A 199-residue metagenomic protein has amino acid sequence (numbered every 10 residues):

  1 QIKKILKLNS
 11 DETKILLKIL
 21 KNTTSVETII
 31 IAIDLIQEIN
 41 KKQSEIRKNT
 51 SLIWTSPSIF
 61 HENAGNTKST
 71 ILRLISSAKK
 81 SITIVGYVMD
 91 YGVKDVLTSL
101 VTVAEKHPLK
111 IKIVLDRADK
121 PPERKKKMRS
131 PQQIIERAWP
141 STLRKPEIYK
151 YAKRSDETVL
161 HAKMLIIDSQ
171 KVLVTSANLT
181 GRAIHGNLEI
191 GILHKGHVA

Functional and structural regions predicted by a protein language model:
Q1-S69, Y91-A199: PLD/PLD-like phosphodiesterase catalytic module centered on the HKD motif
I71-S81: Glycine-rich phosphate/diphosphate-binding loops that line cofactor/substrate pockets in enzymes
K80-T83, K171: Structural motif
G86-V88: Structural motif
